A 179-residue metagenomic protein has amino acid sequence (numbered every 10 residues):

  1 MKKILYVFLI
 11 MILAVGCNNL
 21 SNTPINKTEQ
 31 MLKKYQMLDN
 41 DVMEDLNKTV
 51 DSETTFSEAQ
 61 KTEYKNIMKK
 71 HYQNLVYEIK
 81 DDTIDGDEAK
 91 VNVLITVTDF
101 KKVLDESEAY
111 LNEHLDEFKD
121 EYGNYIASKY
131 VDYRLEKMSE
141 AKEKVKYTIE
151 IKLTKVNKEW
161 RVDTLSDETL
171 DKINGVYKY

Functional and structural regions predicted by a protein language model:
M1-I4: Positively charged n-region of N-terminal signal peptides that target proteins for export
L13-G16: C-terminal motif of bacterial Sec signal peptides marking the signal peptidase cleavage site
N18-K80: Core segments of small alpha/beta cavity-forming domains
S57, D99-V145: Mixed-charge, low-complexity intrinsically disordered segments
I84-E88, N157: Residue-level signal for tight coil/turn positions that link beta-strands
D87-I95: A short hydrophobic beta-strand element
I95-K101, K155-N157: Beta-strand elements of well-folded, non-transmembrane domains
E113-Y125, A141-K178: Short beta-strand edge/turn micro-motifs at domain boundaries
